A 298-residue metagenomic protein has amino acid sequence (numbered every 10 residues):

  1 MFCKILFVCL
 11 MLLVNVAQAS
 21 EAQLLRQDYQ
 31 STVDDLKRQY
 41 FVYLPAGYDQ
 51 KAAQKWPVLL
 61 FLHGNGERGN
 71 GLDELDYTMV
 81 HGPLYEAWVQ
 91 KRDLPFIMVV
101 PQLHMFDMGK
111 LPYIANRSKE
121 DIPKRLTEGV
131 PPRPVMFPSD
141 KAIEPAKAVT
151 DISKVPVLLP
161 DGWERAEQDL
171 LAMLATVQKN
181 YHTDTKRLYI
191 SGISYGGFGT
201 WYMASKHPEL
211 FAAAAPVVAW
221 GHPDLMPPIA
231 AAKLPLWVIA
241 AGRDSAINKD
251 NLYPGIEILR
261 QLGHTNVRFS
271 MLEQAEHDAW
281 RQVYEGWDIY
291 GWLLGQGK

Functional and structural regions predicted by a protein language model:
K4-N15: Bacterial N-terminal signal peptides
A17-V58, G66, F96, P138-A142 (+9 more regions): A domain-start/cap signature at the N-terminus of enzymes
Y43, G109-P112, V217, M226-P227 (+2 more regions): C-terminal catalytic histidine-bearing segment of alpha/beta-hydrolase fold enzymes
Q54-V58, L94-I97, D184-L188, E209-A213 (+2 more regions): Loop/turn elements at helix/coil->beta-strand transitions in domains of secreted/extracellular proteins
P57, L62-H63, A240-A241: The conserved beta1-alpha1 loop
N65-Q168: Active-site machinery of serine-nucleophile hydrolases
T78-V89, V218-I229, D250-I256: Alpha-helical scaffolding within the catalytic cores of extracellular/periplasmic polymer-degrading hydrolases
A175-H182, K186-A230: Primarily recognizes the serine-hydrolase "nucleophile elbow" in alpha/beta-hydrolase and SGNH/GDSL folds
